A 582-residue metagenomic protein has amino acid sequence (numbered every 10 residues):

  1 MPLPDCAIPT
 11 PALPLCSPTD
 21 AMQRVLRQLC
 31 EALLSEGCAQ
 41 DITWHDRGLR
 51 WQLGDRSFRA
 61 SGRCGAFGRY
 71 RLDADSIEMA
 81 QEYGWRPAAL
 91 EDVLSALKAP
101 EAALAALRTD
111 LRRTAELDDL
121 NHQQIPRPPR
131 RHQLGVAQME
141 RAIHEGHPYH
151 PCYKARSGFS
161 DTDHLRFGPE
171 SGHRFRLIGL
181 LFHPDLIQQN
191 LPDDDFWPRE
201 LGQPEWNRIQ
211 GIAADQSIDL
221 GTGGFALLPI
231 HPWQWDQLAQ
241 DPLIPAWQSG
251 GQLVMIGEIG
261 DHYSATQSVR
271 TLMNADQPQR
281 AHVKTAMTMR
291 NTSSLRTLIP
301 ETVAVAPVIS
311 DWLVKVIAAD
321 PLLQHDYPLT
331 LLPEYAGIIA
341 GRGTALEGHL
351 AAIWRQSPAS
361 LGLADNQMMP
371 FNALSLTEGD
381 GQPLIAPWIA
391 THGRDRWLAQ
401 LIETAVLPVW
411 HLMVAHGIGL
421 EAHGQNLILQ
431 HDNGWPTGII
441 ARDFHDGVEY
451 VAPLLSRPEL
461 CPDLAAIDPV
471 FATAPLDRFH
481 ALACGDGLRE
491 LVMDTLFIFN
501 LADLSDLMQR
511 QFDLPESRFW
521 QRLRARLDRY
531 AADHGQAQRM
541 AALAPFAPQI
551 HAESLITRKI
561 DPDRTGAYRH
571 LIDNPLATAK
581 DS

Functional and structural regions predicted by a protein language model:
P2-T404, H431-S582: Nucleotide/phosphate-binding site architecture used for ATP/NTP-dependent chemistry
W397-H416, L420: Conserved kinase catalytic-core helix
L420-E421, E516: Acidic/polar loop patches that form or flank catalytic/metal-binding clefts of enzymes that bind anionic ligands
H423-Q425: Canonical protein kinase catalytic loop motif
L427-L429: Hydrophobic residue at the +6 position relative to the catalytic HRD Asp in the kinase catalytic loop
